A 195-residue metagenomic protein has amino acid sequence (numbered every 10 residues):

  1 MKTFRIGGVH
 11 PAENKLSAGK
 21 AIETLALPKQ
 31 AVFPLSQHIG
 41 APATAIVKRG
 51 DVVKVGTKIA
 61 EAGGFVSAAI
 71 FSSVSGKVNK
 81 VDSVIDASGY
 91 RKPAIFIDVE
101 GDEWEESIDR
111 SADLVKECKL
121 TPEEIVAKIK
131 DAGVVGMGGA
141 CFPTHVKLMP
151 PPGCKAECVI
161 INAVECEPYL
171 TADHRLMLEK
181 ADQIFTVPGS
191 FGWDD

Functional and structural regions predicted by a protein language model:
M1-D182, W193-D195: Well-ordered secondary-structure scaffolds
Q183-V187: Well-ordered alpha-helical segments embedded in enzymatic catalytic cores
